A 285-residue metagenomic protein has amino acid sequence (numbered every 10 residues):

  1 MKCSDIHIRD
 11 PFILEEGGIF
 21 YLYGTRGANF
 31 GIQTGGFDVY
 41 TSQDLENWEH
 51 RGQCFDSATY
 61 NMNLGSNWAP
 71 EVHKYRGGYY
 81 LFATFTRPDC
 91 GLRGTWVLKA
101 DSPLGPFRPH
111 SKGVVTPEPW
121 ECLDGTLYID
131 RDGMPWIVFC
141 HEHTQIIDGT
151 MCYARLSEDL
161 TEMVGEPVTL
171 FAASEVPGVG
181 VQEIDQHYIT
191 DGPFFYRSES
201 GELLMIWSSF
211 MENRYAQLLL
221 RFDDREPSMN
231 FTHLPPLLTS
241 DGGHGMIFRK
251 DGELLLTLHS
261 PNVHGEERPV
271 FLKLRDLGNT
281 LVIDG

Functional and structural regions predicted by a protein language model:
M1-G285: Carbohydrate-active catalytic/glycan-binding domains of CAZyme proteins, especially the secreted or lumenal ectodomains
